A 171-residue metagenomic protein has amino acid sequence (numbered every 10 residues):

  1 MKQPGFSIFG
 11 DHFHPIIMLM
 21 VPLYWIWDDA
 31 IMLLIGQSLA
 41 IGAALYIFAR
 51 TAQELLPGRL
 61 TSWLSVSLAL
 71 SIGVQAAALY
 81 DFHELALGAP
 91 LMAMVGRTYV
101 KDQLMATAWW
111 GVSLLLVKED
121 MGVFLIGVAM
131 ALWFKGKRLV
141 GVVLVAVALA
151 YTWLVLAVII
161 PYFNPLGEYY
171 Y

Functional and structural regions predicted by a protein language model:
M1-K2, F6, L149, A157-Y171: Extracytoplasmic catalytic-loop and juxtamembrane helix elements of membrane-embedded, polyprenol/dolichol-linked
Q3-S7, H14-M18, I26-Y46: Loop-to-helix entry region of an early transmembrane alpha helix in multi-pass inner-membrane enzymes
M20, Y24, L45-Q53, M92-K101 (+2 more regions): Hydrophobic transmembrane alpha-helices
I41-A44, E84-A93, G122-V128: Hydrophobic core segments of transmembrane alpha-helices in multi-pass, intramembrane catalytic enzymes
G42-S71, A89-P90, Q103-W109: Transmembrane-helix signature of polytopic, membrane-embedded enzymes that assemble or transfer cell-envelope glycans
A69-Q75, L115-L116, D120, A148-A157: Aromatic-anchored segments of alpha-helical transmembrane domains
A77-L85: Short acidic/glycine- and proline-prone juxtamembrane loop motifs at membrane-interface regions of multi-pass membrane
V123-A150: Perimembrane helix-loop-helix junctions
